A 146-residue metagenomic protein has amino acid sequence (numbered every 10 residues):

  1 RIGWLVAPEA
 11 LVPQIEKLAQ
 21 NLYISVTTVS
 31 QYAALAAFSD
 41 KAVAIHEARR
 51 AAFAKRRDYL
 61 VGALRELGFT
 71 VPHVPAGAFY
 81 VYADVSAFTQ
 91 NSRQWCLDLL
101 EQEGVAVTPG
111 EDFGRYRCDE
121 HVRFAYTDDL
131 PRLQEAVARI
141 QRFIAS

Functional and structural regions predicted by a protein language model:
R1-S146: PLP-dependent class I/II
